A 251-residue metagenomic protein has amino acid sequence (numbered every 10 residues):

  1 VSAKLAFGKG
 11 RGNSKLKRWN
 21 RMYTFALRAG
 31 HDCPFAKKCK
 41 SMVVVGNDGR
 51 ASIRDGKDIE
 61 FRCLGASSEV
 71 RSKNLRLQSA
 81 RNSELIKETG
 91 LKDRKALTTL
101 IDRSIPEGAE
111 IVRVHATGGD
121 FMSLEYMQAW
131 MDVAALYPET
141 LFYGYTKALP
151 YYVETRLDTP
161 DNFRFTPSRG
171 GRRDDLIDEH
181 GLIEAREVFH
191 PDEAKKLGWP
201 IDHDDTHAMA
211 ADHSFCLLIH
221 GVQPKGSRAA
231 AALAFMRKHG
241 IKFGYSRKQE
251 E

Functional and structural regions predicted by a protein language model:
V1-E251: Class I S-adenosyl-L-methionine
